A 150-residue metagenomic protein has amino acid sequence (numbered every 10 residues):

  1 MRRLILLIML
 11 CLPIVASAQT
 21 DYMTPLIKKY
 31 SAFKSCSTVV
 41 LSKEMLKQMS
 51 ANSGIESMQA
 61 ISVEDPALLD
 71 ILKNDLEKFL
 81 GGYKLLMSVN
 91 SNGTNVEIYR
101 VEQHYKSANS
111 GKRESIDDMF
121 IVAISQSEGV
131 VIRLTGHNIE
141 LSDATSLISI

Functional and structural regions predicted by a protein language model:
M1-P25: Bacterial Sec-dependent N-terminal signal peptides
Y22-K73: Early exported N-terminus immediately downstream of N-terminal targeting peptides
S62-K106: Mid-chain, structured segments of secreted extracytoplasmic proteins
K106-G111, I148: Intrinsically disordered, low-complexity segments enriched in small/polar and acidic residues
S110-I139: A short, solvent-exposed beta-edge/loop patch
E140-S149: Short, low-complexity, Pro/Ser/Thr/Gly-rich segments in the mature regions of secreted, periplasmic
